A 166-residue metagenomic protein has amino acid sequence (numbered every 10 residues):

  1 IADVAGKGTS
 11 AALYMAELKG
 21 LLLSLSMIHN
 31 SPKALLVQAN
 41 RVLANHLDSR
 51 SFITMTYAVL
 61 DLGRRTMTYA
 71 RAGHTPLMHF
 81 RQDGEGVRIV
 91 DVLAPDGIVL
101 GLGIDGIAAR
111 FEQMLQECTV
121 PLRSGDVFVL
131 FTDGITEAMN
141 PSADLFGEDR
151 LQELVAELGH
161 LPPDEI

Functional and structural regions predicted by a protein language model:
I1-A5, T9-A11, M15-I166: Conserved subregion of the PPM/PP2C metallophosphatase catalytic domain
